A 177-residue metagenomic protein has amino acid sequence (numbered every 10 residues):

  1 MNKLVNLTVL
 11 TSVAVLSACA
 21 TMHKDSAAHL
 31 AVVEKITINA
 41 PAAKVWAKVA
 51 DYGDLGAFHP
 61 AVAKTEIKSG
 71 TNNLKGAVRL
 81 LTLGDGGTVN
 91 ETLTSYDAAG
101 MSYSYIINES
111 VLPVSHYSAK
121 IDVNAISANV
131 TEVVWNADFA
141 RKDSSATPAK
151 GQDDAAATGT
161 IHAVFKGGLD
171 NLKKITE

Functional and structural regions predicted by a protein language model:
M1-V9: Bacterial N-terminal signal peptides that target proteins for export
T8-S17: Bacterial N-terminal signal peptides
C19-T71: Hydrophobic ligand-binding cavity/cleft-lining segments
A20-T21, E132, D138-E177: A conserved amphipathic terminal alpha-helix motif
E34-I36, V89-S95, Y117-A125: Hydrophobic/aromatic beta-strand elements that line small-molecule binding cavities or substrate pockets in beta-rich
I36-A43, V49, G53, P113-V114 (+1 more regions): Soluble non-cytosolic domains of exported or imported proteins
V49-D51, H59, D85, S95-D97 (+3 more regions): A mature extracytoplasmic/lumenal domain signature
E66-P113, E132, G167-E177: Glycine-rich portal/gate segments that line the openings of hydrophobic small-molecule binding cavities
